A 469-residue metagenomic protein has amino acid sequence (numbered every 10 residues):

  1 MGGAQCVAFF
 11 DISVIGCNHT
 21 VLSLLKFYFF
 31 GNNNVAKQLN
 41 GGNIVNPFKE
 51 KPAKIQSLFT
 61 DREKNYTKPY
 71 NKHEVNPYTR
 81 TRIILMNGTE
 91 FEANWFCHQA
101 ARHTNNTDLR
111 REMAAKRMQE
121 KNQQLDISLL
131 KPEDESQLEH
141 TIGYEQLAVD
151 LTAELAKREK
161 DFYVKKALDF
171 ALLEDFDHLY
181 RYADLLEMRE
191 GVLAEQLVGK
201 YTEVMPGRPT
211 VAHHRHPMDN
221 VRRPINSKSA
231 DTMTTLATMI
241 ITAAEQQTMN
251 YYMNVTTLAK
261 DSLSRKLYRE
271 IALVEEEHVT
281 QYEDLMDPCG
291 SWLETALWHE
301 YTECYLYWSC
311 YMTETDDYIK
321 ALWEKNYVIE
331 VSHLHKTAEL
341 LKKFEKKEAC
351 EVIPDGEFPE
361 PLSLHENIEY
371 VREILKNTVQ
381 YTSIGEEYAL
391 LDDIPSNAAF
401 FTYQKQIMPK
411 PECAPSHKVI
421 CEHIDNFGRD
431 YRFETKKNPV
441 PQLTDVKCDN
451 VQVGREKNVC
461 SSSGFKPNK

Functional and structural regions predicted by a protein language model:
F9-S13, S23-L24: Residue-level recognition of conserved structural "scaffold" positions that shape functional pockets and channels
D11, N18-H19, Y28, N32-N33: Intrinsic-disorder-associated, low-complexity terminal segments enriched in Asp/Asn/His/Tyr and depleted of Lys/Arg
V14-G16, E187: Generic secondary-structure boundary signal with a strong preference for alpha-helix termini
L22-L25, L39: Leucine-biased recognition of intrinsically disordered, low-complexity hydrophobic segments
L39-N468: Non-heme di-metal
